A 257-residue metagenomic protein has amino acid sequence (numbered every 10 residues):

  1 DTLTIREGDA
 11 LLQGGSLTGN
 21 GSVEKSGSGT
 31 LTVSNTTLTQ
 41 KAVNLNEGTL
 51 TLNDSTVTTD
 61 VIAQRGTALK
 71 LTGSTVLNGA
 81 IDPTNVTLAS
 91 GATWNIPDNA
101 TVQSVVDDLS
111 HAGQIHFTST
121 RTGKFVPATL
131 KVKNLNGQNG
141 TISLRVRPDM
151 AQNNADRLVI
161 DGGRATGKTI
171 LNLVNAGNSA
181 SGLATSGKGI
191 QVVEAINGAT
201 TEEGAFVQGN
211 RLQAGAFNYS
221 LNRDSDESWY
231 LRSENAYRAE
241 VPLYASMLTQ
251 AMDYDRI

Functional and structural regions predicted by a protein language model:
T4-N35, T39-K168, V174, S179-S233: Extracellular beta-solenoid/beta-roll
A236-I257: Outer membrane beta-barrel translocator domains of Type V secretion systems
